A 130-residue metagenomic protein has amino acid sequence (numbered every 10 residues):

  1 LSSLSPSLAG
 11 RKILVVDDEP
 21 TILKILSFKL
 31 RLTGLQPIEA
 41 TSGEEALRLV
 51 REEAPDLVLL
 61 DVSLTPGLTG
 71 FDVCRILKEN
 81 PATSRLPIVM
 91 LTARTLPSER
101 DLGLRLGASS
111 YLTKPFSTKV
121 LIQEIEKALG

Functional and structural regions predicted by a protein language model:
L1-L14, K119-G130: Non-catalytic signal-transmission and effector/linker regions of two-component phosphorelay proteins
K24-L32, Q123: Charged docking surfaces used in two-component/phosphorelay signaling
G34-S42, L49, L112: Short hydrophobic/Thr-rich beta-strand motif most characteristic of the beta2 strand and flanking loop of CheY-like
R48, F71-S84: Short amphipathic alpha-helix used as the core "switch/output" element in two-component signaling
E53-L60, L64: Active-site beta3 strand of CheY-like receiver
A54-D56, A82-P87: His-Asp phosphorelay/catalytic-motif detector in bacterial-type signaling
L68-D72, T95-L112, K119, Q123: Alpha4 helix (beta4-alpha4-beta5 surface) of REC/receiver domains from two-component response regulators
